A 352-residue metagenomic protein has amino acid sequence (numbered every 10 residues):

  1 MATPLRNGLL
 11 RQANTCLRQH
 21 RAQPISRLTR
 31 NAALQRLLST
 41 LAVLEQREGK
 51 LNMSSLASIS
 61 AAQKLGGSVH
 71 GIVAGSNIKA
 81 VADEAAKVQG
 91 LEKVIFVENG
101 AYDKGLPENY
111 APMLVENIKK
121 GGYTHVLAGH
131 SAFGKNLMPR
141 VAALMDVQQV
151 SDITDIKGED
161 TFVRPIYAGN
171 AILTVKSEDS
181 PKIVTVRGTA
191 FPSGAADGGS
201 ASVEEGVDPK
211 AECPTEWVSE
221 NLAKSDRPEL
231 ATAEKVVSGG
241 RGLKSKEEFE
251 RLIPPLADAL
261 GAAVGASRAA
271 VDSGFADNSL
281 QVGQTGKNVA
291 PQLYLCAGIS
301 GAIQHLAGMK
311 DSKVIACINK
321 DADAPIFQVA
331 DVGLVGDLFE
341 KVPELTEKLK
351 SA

Functional and structural regions predicted by a protein language model:
A2-A352: N-terminal glycine-rich FAD/FM-binding segment characteristic of electron-transfer flavoproteins
